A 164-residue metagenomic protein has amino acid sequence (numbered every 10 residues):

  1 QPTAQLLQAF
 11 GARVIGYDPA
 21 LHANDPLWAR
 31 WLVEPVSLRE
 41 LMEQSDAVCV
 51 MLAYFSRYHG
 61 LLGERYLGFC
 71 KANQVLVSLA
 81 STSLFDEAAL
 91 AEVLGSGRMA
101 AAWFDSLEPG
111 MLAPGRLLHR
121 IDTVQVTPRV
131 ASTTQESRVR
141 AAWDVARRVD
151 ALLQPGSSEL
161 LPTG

Functional and structural regions predicted by a protein language model:
T3, L7, C70: Aromatic pocket-lining residues of Rossmann-like dinucleotide-binding sites
A4, A12-R13: Residues at the starts of beta-strands that form the adenosine-phosphate
F10, R30-W31, R120-D122: Short, structured coil segments at secondary-structure junctions
V14, A101, Q125: Hydrophobic "anchor" residues on beta-strands that sit immediately upstream of conserved functional sites
P19-L117: Rossmann-like adenosine-cofactor binding region
S106-G164: C-terminal helix-to-coil terminal segments
